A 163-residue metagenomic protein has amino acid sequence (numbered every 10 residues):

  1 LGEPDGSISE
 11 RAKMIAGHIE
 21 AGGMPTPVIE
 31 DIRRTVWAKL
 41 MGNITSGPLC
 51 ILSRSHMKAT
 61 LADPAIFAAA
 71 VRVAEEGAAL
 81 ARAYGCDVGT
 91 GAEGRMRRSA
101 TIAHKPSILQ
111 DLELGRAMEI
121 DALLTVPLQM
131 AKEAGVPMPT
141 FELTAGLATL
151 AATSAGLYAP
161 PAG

Functional and structural regions predicted by a protein language model:
L1-V88: Internal alpha-helical scaffold of NAD(P)-dependent oxidoreductase catalytic cores
A59, A68-G163: NAD(P)-dependent Rossmann-like dehydrogenase/reductase catalytic/cofactor-binding core
